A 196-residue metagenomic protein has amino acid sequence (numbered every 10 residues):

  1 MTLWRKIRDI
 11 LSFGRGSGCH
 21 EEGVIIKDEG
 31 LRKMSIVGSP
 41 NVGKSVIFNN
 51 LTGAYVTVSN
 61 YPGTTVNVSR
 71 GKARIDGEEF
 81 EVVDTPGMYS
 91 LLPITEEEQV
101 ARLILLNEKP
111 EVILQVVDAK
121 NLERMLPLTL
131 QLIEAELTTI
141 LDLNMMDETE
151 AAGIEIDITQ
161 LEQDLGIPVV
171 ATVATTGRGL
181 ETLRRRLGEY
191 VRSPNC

Functional and structural regions predicted by a protein language model:
T2-I94, E108, V112: Conserved G1/Walker A P-loop phosphate-binding module
V37, T85-G87, V117-D118, T172-T175: A short hydrophobic beta-strand->loop->alpha-helix junction that borders the nucleotide-binding pocket of P-loop NTPases
I47-F48, V66, D84, A101 (+3 more regions): Residue-level signature of catalytic and energy-coupling elements of molecular machines, predominantly ATP/GTP-dependent
T52, S90, L105-L106, I133 (+3 more regions): Signal for well-folded cores of large energy- and translation-related assemblies
P62-V66, E78-E81, P93, E97-V100 (+4 more regions): Helical mechanochemical/support elements of P-loop NTPase systems and associated helical scaffolds
F80, T139, V169: Hydrophobic anchor at the start of a short beta-strand that flanks the dinucleotide cofactor-binding loop
M88-S90, L106-T129, I133-E155: Conserved Switch II/interswitch segment of TRAFAC-class P-loop GTPases
D147-C196: Canonical P-loop GTPase G-domain recognition
